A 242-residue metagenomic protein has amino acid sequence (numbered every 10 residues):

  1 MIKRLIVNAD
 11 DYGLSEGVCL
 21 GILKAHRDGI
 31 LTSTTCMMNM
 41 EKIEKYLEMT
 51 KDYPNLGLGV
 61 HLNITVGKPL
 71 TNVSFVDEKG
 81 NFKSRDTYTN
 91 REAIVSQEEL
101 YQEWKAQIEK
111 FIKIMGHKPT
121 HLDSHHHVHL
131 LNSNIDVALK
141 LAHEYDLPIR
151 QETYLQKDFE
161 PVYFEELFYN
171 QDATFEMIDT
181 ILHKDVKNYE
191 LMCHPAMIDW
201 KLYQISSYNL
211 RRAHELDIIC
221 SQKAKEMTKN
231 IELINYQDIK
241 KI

Functional and structural regions predicted by a protein language model:
M1-I6, E16-G57, G67-M115, H121 (+1 more regions): Terminal accessory/targeting
A9-Y12: DG-centered beta-turn motif at the end of beta-strands
V60: Short, conserved beta-strand/beta-arch hydrophobic-aromatic motifs that form part of recognition grooves or interface
N63: Surface-exposed loop and adjacent secondary-structure segments within mature catalytic domains
H126: Active-site histidine-anchored catalytic micro-motif
